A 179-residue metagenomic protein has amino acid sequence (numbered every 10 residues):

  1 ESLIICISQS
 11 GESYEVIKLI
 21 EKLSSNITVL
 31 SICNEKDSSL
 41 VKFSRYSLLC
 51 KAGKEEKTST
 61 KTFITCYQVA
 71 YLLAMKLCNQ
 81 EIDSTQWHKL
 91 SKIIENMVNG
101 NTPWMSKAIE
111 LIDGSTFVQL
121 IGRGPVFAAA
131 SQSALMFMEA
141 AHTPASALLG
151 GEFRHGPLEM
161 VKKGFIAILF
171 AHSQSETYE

Functional and structural regions predicted by a protein language model:
E1-I4, S115-K163: Anionic-ligand anchoring segments at beta-strand to alpha-helix junctions in alpha/beta enzyme folds, i.e., glycine
E1-S91, R123, L158-E159, G164-E179: Glycine-rich phosphate-binding loops that contact phosphosugars or nucleotide phosphates
I7-Q9, I94-G100, P144-A147, H172-S173: Short, flexible loop segments at the rims of nucleotide/cofactor-binding pockets, characterized by
V16, W104-M105, F153, E179: Amphipathic coiled-coil/heptad-repeat helices and related helical stalk/stem segments that mediate oligomerization
D37, K107-L111, H155-L158: Short, flexible, glycine/charge-rich loop motifs used to bind or transfer phosphoryl groups or to couple energy/partner
Q80-W87, N101-M105, T143-P144: Short, structured loop/turn "capping" segments at alpha-beta junctions
V98-G114: A short, well-structured juxtamembrane/interface segment
